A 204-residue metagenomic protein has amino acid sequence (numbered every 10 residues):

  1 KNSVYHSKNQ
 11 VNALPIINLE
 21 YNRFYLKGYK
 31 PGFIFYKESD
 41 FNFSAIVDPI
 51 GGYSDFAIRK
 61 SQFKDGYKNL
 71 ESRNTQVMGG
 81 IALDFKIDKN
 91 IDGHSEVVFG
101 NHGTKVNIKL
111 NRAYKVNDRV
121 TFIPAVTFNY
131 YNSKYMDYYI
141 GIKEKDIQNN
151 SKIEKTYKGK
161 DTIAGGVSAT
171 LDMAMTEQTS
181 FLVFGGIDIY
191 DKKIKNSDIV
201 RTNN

Functional and structural regions predicted by a protein language model:
K1-L26, G32, K134: Short glycine/proline- and aromatic-enriched beta-strand/turn motifs that initiate or cap beta-hairpins
V4-K8, E96, N196-D198: Short, solvent-exposed loop/turn segments at secondary-structure boundaries
L14-N18, L110, N204: Outer-membrane beta-barrel "beta-signal"
I16, I46, T127, L182-F184: Residue-level detection of beta-strand scaffold positions
K27-N111, K115-I123, T127, S133-G159 (+2 more regions): Outer-membrane pore/translocation modules
N149-A174, T179, G185: A conserved mid-domain beta-alpha-beta active-site/ligand-binding segment of alpha/beta enzyme cores
D172-N204: Predominantly the C-terminal beta-signal and adjacent terminal strand-loop region of outer-membrane beta-barrel
